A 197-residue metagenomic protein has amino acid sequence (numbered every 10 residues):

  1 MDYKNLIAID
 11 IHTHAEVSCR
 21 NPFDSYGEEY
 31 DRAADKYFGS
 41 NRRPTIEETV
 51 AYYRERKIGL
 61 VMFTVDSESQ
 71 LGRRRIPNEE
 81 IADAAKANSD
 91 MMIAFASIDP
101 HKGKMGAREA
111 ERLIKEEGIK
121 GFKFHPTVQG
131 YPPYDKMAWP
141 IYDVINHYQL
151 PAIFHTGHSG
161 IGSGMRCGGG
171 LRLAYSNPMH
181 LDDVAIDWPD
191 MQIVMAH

Functional and structural regions predicted by a protein language model:
M1-V65, G72: An N-terminally biased module of ancient metal coordination in phosphate/nucleic-acid-related enzymes
I9-T13, L60-F63, I93-A96, K120-F124 (+2 more regions): Hydrophobic faces of well-ordered beta-strands that scaffold small-molecule active sites in alpha/beta enzyme cores
H14, V65, S97-H101, H125-Q129 (+1 more regions): Active-site beta-loop-alpha junctions enriched in small/polar residues
C19-S25, R74-R75, A107-R108, G164-C167: Short aromatic-enriched loop/helix-cap "lid" or pocket-rim segments at secondary-structure transitions that line
D24, K120-G121, Y134-H197: Catalytic pocket-lining loop regions of alpha/beta-barrel enzymes, especially the amidohydrolase/enolase/GH5 lineages
F38-P44, E68-R75, D99-G106, Q129-K136: Acidic-and-aromatic substrate-binding clefts and catalytic sites of carbohydrate-active enzymes
E48-K57, P77-M91, E109-G118, P140-Y148 (+1 more regions): Acidic (Asp/Glu)-rich catalytic clusters
R56-R73, E80-D99, K123: Short, well-structured secondary-structure segments
